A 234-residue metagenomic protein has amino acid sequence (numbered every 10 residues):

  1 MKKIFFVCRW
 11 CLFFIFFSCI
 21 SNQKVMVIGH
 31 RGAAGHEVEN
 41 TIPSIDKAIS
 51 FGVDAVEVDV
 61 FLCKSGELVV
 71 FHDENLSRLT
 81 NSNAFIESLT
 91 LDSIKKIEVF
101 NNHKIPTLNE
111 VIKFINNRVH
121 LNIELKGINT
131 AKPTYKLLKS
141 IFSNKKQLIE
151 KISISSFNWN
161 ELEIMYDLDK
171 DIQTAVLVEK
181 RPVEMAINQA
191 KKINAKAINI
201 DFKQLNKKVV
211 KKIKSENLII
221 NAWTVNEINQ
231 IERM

Functional and structural regions predicted by a protein language model:
M1-V25: Bacterial Sec-dependent N-terminal signal peptides
F16-R233: Phosphate-group recognition and catalysis centered on beta-loop-alpha active-site segments
